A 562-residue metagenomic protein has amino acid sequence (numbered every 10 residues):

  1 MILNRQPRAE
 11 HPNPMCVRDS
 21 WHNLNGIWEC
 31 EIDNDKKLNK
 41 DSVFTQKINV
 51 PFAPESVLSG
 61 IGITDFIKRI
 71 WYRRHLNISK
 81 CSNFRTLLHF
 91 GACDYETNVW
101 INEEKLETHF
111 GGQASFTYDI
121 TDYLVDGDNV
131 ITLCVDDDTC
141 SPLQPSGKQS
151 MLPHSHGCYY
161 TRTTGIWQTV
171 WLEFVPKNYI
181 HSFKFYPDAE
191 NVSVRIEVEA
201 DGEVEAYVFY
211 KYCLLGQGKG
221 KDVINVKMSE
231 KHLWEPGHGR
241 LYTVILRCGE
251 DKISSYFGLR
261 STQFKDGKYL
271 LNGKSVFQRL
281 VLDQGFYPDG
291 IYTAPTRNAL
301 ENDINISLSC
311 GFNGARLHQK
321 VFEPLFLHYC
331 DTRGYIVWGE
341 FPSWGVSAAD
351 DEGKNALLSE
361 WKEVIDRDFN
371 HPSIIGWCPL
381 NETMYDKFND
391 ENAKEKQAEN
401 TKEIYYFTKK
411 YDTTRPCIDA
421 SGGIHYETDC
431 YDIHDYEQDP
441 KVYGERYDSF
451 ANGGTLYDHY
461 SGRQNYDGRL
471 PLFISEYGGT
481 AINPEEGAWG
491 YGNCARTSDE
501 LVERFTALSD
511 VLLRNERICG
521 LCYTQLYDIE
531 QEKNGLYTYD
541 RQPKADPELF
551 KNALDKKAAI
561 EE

Functional and structural regions predicted by a protein language model:
M1-Y329, R333-V337, E360, N370-G376 (+3 more regions): Secreted/periplasmic carbohydrate-active enzymes, especially glycoside hydrolases
R195, G314-Q542, L549: Substrate-binding/catalytic cleft of secreted carbohydrate-active enzymes, primarily glycoside hydrolases
